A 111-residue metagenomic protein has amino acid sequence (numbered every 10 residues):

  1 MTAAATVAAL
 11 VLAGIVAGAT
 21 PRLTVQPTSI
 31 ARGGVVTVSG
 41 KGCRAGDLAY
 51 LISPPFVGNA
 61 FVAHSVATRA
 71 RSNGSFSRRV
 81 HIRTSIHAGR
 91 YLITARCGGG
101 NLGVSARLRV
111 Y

Functional and structural regions predicted by a protein language model:
M1-Y111: Extracytoplasmic/secretory-pathway segments with low complexity and glycosylation-like composition
